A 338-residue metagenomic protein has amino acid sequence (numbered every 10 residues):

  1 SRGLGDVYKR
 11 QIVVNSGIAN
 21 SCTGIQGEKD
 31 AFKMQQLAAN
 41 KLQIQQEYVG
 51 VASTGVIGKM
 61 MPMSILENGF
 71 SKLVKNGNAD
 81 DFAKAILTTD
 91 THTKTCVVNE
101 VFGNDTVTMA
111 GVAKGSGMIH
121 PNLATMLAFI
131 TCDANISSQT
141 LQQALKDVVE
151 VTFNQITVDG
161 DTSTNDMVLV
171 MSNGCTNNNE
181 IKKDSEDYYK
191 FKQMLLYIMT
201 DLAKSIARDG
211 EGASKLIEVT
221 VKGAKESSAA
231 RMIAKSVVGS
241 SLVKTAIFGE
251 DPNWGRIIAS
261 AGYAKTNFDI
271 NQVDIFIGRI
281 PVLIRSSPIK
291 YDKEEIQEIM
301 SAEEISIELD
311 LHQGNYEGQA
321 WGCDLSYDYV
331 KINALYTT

Functional and structural regions predicted by a protein language model:
S1-Y8: Short, small-residue-biased leader/transition segments that mark boundaries at the very start of proteins
I12, S16-I25, E47-L66, T157-E180 (+1 more regions): Short, surface-exposed loop/turn segments at secondary-structure boundaries that line and modulate
A31-M34, M63-I86, I181-I206, S241: Glycine-rich and small/hydrophobic secondary-structure elements
F32-K33, L37-F153, V158, S163: Glycine-rich, mobile lid/loop segments that gate access to catalytic sites or pores
I44-Y48, A79-A83, V97, F153-N165 (+4 more regions): Flexible, glycine/charged-enriched surface loops at secondary-structure junctions
S137-L202: Acidic, glycine-rich loop-and-beta core segments that form the ion-binding/anion-interacting portion of active sites
G174-F248: A glycine- and small/hydrophobic-rich beta-loop-beta segment that serves as a flexible "lid/hinge" or phosphate-binding
M232, G239, V243-T338: Internal helix-turn-beta structural module
